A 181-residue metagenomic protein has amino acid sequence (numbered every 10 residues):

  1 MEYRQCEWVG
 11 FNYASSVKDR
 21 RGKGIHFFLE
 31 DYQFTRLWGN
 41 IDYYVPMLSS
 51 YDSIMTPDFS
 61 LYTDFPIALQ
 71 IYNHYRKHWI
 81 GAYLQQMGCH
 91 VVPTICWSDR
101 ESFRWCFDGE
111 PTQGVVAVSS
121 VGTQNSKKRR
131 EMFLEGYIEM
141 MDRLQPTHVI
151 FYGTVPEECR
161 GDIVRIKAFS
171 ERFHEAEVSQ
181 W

Functional and structural regions predicted by a protein language model:
M1-F27: Basic, amphipathic N-terminal segments that precede the first structured/catalytic domain
V17-R20, E30, L37-Q180: Eukaryote-skewed repeat-based solenoidal scaffolds used as protein-protein interaction platforms, primarily
